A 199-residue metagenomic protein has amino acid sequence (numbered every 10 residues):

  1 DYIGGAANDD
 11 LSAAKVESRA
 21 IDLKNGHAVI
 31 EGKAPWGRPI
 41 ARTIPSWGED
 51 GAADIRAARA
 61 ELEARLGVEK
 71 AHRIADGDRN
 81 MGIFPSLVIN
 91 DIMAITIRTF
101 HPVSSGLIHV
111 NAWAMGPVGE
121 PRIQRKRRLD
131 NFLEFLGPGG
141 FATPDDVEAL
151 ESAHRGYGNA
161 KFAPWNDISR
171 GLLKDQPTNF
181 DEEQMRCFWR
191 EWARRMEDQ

Functional and structural regions predicted by a protein language model:
D1-Q199: Rieske [2Fe-2S] iron-sulfur-binding subdomain
